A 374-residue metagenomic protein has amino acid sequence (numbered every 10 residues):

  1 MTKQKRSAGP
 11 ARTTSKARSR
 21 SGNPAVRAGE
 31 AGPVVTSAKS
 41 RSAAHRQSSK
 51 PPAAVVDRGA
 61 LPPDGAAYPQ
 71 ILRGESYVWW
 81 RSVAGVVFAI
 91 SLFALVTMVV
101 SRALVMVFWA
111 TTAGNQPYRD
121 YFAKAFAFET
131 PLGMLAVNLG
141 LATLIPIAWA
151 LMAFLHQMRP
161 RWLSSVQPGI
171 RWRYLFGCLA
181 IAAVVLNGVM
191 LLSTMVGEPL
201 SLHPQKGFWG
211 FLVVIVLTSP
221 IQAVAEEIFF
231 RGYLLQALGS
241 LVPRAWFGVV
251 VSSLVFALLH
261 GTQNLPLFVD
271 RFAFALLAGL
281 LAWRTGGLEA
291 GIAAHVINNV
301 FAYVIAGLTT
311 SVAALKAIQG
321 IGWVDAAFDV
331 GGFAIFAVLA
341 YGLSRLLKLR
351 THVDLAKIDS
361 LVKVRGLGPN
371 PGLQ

Functional and structural regions predicted by a protein language model:
T2-H156, I318-Q374: N-terminal, membrane-interfacial amphipathic/helix-forming hydrophobic leader that caps and precedes the first
W80-L92, L132, A136, G140 (+8 more regions): Alpha-helical transmembrane segments of integral membrane proteins
S91-V96, A142-T143, V184, I297-I305: Membrane-embedded alpha-helical segments of transport systems, primarily multispan ion/solute transporters
S101, V105-G114, A153-R161, M190 (+8 more regions): Transmembrane helix-loop junctions in multipass membrane proteins, especially transporters and channels
K124-A125, E129, L135-N138, P160-A225 (+1 more regions): Juxtamembrane helix-loop-helix connectors linking adjacent transmembrane helices in multi-pass membrane enzymes
G140-A153, C178-V189, V250: Hydrophobic alpha-helical transmembrane segments of multi-pass integral membrane proteins
F154-L175, P243-V250, D359-G372: Cytoplasmic juxtamembrane regions at transmembrane-helix boundaries
F211-K363: Transmembrane helix-loop-helix hairpins at the membrane interface of multi-pass integral membrane proteins
